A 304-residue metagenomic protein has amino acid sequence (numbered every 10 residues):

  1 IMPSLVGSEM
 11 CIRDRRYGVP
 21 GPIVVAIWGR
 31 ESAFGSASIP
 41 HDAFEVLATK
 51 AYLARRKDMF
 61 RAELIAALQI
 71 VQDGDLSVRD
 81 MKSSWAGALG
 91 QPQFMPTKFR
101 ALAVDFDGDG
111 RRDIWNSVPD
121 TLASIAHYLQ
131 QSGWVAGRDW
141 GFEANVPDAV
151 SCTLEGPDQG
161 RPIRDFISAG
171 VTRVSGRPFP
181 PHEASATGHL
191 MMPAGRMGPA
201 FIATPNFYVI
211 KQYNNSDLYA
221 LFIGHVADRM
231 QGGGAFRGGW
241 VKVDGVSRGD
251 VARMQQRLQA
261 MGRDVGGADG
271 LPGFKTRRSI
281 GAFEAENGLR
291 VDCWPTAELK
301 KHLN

Functional and structural regions predicted by a protein language model:
I1-G7, I12: Single conserved hydrophobic/aromatic residue that forms the stacking wall/gate of nucleotide- or nucleobase-binding
R15, P20-A26, V78-S83, D109-D113 (+4 more regions): Surface-exposed patches in mature extracellular/periplasmic domains of secreted proteins
V19-G35, A67-I70, I125-H127, T296: Short, functionally critical alpha-helical segments immediately adjacent to catalytic or ligand/cofactor-binding
S32-H41, L53-K57, D73-R79, Q93 (+3 more regions): Secretory-pathway/luminal and periplasmic proteins that interact with or process carbohydrate-rich
F44-V71, D105-G110: Acidic, His- and aromatic-enriched active-site or binding-groove loops in soluble protein domains that engage sugars
V78, W85-G90, M95-Q212, A220 (+1 more regions): Flexible, glycine-rich surface segments
T204-D217, H225-G270: Acidic, Ser/Thr/Pro/Gly-enriched interdomain connector segments
V246-V251, Q259-L303: Short acidic, glycine/serine/threonine-rich helix-capping segments at coil-helix boundaries
